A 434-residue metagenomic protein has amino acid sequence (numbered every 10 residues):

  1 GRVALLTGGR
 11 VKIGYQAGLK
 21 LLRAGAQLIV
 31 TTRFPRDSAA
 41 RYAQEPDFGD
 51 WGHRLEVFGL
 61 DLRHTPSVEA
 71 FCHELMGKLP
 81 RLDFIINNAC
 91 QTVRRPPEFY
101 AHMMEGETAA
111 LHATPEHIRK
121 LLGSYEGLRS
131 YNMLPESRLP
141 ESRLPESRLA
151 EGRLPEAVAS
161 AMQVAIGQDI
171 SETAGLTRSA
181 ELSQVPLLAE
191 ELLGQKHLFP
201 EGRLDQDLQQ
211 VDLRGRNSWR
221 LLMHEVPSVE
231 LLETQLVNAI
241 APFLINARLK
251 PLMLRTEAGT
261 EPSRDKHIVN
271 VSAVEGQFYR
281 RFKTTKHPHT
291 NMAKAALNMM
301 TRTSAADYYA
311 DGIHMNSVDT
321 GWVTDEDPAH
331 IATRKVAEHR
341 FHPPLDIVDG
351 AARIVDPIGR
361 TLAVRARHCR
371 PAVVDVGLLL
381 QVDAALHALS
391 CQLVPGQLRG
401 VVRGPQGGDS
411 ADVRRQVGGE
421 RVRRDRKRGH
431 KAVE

Functional and structural regions predicted by a protein language model:
G1-T32: Canonical Rossmann dinucleotide-binding motif of NAD(H)/NADP(H)-dependent dehydrogenases/reductases, specifically
P46-P66, S160, V164, W219 (+1 more regions): Rossmann-fold cofactor-recognition segment
G52-L55, E74-N87: A glycine-rich helix->loop->beta "capping" turn within Rossmann-like NAD(P)(H)-dependent oxidoreductase domains
R54, R81, A305-T320, R365-R370: Conserved Rossmann-fold SDR core element
L62-K78: Conserved Rossmann-fold cofactor-binding substructure of NAD(P)-dependent oxidoreductases
C90-Q235, I240, A247-A310, T320-R340: Catalytic loop of short-chain dehydrogenase/reductase
E338-A352, R365: A conserved structural motif in NAD(P)-dependent oxidoreductases
A352-G377: Core catalytic loop region at the nicotinamide-binding pocket of NAD(P)H-dependent oxidoreductases
